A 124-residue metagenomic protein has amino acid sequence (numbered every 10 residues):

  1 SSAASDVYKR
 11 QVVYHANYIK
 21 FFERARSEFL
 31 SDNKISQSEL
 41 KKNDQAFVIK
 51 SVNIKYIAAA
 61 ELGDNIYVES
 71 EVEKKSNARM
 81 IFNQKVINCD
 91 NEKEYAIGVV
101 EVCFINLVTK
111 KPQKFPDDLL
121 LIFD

Functional and structural regions predicted by a protein language model:
S1-Y8: Short, small-residue-biased leader/transition segments that mark boundaries at the very start of proteins
A16-Y18: Early exported N-terminus immediately downstream of N-terminal targeting peptides
A25: Helix-loop element at the rim of GNAT/NAT acetyltransferase active sites that forms part of the acceptor-substrate
F29-Y67, E71-M80, G98: Hydrophobic beta-strand-centered segment that forms part of the acyl-chain substrate-binding groove
S31, E61-L62, E73-D124: HotDog/MaoC-like acyl-thioester-processing domains
